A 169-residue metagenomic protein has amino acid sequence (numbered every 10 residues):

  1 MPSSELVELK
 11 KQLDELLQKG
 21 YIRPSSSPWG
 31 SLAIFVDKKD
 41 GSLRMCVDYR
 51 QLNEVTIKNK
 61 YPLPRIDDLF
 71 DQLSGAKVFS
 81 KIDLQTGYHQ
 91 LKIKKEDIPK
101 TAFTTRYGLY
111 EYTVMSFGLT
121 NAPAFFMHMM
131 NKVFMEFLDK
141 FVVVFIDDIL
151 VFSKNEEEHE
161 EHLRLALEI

Functional and structural regions predicted by a protein language model:
M1-I169: Retroelement reverse transcriptase polymerase core
